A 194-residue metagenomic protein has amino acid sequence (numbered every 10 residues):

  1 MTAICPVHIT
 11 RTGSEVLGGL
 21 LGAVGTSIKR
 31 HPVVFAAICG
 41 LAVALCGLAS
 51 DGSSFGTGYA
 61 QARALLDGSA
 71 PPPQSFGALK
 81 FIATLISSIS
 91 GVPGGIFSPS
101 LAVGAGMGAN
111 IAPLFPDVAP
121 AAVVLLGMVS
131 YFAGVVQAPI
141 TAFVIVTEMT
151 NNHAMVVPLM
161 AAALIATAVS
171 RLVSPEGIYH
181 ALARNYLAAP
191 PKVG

Functional and structural regions predicted by a protein language model:
M1-G194: Alpha-helical transmembrane segments and immediately membrane-proximal extracytoplasmic
